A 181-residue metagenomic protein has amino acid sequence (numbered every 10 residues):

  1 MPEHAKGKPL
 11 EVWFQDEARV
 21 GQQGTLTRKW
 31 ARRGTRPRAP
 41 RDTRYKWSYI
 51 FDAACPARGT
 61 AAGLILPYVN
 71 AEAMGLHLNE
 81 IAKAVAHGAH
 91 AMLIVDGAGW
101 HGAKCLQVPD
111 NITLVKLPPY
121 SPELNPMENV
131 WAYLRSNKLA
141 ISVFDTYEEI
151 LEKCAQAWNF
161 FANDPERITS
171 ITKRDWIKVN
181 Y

Functional and structural regions predicted by a protein language model:
M1-Y181: Short functional hotspots at interaction and active-site rims
